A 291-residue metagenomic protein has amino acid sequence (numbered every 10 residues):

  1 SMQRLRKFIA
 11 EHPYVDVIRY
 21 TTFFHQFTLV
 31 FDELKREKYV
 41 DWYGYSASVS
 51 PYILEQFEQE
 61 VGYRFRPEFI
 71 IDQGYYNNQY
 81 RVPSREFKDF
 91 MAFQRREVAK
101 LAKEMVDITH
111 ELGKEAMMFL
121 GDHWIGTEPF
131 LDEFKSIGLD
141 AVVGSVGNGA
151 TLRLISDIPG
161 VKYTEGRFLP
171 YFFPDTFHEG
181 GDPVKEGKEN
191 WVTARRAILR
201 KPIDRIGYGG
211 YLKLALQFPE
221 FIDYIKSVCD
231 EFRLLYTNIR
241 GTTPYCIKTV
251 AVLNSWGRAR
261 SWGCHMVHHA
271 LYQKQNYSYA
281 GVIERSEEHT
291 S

Functional and structural regions predicted by a protein language model:
S1-E287, S291: Glycan-processing catalytic domains of CAZymes
